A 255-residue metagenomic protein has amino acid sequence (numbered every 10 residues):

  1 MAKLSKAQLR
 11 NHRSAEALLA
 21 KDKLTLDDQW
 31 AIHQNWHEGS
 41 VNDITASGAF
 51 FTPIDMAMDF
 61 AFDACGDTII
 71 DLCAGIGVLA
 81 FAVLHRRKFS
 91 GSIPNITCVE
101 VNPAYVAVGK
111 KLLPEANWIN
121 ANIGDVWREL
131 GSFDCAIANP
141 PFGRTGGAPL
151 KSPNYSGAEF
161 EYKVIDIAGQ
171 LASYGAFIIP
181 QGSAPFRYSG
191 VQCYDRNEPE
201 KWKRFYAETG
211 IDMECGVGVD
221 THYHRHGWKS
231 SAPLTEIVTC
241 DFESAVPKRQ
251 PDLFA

Functional and structural regions predicted by a protein language model:
M1-A255: Class I S-adenosyl-L-methionine-dependent methyltransferase catalytic core
